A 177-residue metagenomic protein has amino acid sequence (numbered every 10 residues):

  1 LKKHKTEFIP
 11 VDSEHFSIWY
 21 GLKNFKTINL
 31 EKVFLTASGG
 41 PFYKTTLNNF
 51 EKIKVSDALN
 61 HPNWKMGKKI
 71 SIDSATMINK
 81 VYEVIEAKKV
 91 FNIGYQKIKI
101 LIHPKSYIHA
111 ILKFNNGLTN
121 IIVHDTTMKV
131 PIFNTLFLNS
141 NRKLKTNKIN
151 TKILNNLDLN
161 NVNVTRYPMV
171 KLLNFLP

Functional and structural regions predicted by a protein language model:
L1-P177: Catalytic, metal-anchored helix/loop core of enzyme active sites in primary metabolism
